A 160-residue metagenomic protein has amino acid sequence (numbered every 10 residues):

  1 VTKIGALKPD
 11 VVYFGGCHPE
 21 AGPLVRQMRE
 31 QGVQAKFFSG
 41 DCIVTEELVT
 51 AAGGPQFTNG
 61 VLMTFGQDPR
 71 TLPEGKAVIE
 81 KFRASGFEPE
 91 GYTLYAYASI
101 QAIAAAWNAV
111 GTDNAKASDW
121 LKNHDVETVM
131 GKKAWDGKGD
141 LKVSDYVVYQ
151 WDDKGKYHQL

Functional and structural regions predicted by a protein language model:
V1-L160: Extracytosolic ligand-binding ectodomains
